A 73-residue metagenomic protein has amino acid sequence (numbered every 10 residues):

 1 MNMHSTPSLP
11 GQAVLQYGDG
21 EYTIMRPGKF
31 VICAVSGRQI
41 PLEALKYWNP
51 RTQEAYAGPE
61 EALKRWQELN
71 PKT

Functional and structural regions predicted by a protein language model:
M1-T73: Replace "small metal-dependent catalytic modules" with "small catalytic or cofactor-binding modules
